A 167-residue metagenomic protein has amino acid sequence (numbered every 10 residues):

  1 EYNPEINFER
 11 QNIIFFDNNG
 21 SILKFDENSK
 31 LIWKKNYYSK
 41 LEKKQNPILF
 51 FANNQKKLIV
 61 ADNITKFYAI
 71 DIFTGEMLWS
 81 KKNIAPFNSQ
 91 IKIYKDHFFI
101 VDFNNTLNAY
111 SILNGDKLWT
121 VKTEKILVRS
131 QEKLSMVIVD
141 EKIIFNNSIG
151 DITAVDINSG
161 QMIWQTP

Functional and structural regions predicted by a protein language model:
E1-F8, L31-A52, E76-K95, K117-D140 (+1 more regions): Extracytoplasmic beta-rich repeat domains
R10, F16-N28: N-terminal, post-signal-peptide region of Sec/Tat-exported proteins
D17-N18, D62-N63, D102-F103, N147-S148: Structural signature of WD-repeat beta-propellers
G20, P47, T65, N105 (+1 more regions): Envelope-exposed proteins and targeting segments
D26-K30, D71-G75, S111-G115, D156-G160: Short loop/turn segments that connect beta-strands within beta-propeller blades
V60-Y68, I72-F73: Surface-exposed, polar helix/loop patches in the mature regions of secreted/periplasmic/lumenal proteins that form
